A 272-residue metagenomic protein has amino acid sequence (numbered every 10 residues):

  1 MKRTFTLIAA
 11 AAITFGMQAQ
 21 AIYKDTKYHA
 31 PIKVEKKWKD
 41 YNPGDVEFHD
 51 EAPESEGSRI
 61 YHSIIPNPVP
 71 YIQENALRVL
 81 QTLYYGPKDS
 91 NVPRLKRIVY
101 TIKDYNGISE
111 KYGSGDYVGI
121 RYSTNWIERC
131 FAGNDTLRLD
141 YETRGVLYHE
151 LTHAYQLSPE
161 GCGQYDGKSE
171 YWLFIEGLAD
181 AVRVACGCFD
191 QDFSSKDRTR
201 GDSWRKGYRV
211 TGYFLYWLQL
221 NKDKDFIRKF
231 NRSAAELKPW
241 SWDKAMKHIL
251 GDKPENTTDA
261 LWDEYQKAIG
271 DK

Functional and structural regions predicted by a protein language model:
M1-I22: Bacterial Sec-dependent N-terminal signal peptides
Q18-D45: Sec-dependent signal peptide cleavage junction
K39-P66, W126: Acidic/histidine-rich, surface-exposed loop or edge segments in extracytoplasmic proteins
G57-V69, I127-E142, G163-S169, T199-W204 (+1 more regions): Second-shell loop/turn segments in exported
R59-R121: Auxiliary, metal-adjacent structural segments of Zn-dependent hydrolase domains
K103-G161: Active-site scaffold of zinc-dependent metalloenzymes
D166-T211: Post-HExxH zinc-binding segment in Zn-dependent metallohydrolases
T211-K272: Pan-zinc metallopeptidase signature
